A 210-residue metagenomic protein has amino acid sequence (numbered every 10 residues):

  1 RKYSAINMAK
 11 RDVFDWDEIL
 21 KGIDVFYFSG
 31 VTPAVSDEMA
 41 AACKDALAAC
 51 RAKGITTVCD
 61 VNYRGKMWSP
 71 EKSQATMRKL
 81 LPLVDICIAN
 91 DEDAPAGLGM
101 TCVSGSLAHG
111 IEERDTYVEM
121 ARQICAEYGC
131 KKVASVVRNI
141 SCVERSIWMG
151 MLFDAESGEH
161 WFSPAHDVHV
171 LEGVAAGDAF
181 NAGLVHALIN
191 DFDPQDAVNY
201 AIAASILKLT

Functional and structural regions predicted by a protein language model:
R1-H160, H166: Ribokinase/PfkB-type carbohydrate-kinase core domain
H160-T210: Conserved post-catalytic alpha-helical subdomain immediately downstream of the catalytic base and nucleotide-binding
